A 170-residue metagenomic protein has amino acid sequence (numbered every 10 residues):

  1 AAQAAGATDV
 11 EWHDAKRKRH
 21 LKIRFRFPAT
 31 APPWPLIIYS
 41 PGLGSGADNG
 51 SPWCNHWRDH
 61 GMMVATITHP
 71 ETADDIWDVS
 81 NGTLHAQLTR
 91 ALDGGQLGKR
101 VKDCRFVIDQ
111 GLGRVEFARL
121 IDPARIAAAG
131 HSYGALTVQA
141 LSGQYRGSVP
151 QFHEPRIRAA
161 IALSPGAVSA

Functional and structural regions predicted by a protein language model:
A1, T8-V10, T89, G113 (+1 more regions): Sparse, context-dependent recognition of short Cys/His-centered cofactor- or disulfide-binding micro-motifs
A1-F27: A domain-start/cap signature at the N-terminus of enzymes
A7-D9, V64-T66, A160: Conserved beta-strand scaffold positions in the cores of enzyme catalytic domains, especially in NTP/NDP-utilizing
D14, E71, A167: Residue-level detector of flexible, active-site-proximal loop/helix-junction positions within diverse enzyme catalytic
R17-I121, H153: Serine-hydrolase catalytic machinery in alpha/beta-hydrolase-like enzymes
V107-A170: Primarily recognizes the serine-hydrolase "nucleophile elbow" in alpha/beta-hydrolase and SGNH/GDSL folds
